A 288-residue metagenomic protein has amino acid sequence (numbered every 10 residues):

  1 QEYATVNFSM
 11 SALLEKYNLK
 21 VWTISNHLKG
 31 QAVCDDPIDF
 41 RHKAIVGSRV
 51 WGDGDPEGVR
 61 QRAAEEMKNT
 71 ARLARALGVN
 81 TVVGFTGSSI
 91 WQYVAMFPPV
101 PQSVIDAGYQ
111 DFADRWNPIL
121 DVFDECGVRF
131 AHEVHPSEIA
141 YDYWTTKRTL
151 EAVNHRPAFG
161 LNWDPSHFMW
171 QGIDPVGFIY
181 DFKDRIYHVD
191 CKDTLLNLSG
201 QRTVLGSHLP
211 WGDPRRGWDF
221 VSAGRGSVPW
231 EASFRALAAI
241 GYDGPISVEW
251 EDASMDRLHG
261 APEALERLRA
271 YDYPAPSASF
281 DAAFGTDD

Functional and structural regions predicted by a protein language model:
Q1-S11, T86-Y93: Glycine-rich, proline-tolerant flexible connector loops at the mouths of alpha/beta enzymes
K16, A32-G160: Active-site acidic/histidine proton-transfer and metal-coordination neighborhood in alpha/beta enzyme cores
L19, V79, I186, Y242-D243: A structural motif
I24, D106-S227, P276-F284: Acidic/histidine-rich catalytic cores of soluble enzymes
R62-R72, Q171-Y180, W230-S233: Short, acidic/polar
R225-A239: A short, acidic, amphipathic alpha-helical segment used as a generic capping/interface helix at domain edges
P245-D252: Short acidic/histidine-rich active-site segments
R257-S277, F284: C-terminal helical cap(s) of enzyme catalytic domains, especially alpha/beta-barrels
